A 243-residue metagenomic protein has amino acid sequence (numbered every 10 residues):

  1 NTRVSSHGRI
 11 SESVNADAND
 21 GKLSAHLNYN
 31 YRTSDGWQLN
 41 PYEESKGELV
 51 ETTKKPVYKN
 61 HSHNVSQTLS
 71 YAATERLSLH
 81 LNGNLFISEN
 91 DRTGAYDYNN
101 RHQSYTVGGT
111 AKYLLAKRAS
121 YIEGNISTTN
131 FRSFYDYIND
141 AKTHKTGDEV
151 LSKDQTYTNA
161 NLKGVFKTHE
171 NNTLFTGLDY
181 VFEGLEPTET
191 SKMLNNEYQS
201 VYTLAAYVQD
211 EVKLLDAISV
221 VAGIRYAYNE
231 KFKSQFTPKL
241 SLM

Functional and structural regions predicted by a protein language model:
T2, L27-Y29, L81-G83, I122-I126 (+3 more regions): Membrane-embedded beta-strand positions of outer-membrane beta-barrel proteins
T2-G8, D20-K22, Y31-D35, L85-E89 (+5 more regions): Transmembrane beta-strands of outer-membrane beta-barrel pores
R3, G8-E12, N19, K59-H63 (+4 more regions): Residues that define the transmembrane beta-barrel architecture of outer-membrane proteins
R3, H7, D17-H102: Periplasmic-side early beta-strands and strand-to-turn transitions of outer-membrane beta-barrels
E12-A18, Q67-Y71, G109-Y113, A160-F166 (+2 more regions): Residues on the lipid-exposed face of transmembrane beta-strands in outer-membrane beta-barrel proteins
K22-A25, D35, R76-L81, A116-I122 (+2 more regions): Repeated loop/turn-to-beta-strand initiation elements of outer-membrane beta-barrel proteins
Q38-E44, N82-F86, D91-Y98, F134-D148 (+3 more regions): Outer-membrane beta-barrel translocator domains and adjoining extracellular loop/strand segments of Gram-negative
T74, N171, L194-M243: Structural signature of Gram-negative outer-membrane beta-barrels, strongest in the C-terminal barrel of TonB-dependent
